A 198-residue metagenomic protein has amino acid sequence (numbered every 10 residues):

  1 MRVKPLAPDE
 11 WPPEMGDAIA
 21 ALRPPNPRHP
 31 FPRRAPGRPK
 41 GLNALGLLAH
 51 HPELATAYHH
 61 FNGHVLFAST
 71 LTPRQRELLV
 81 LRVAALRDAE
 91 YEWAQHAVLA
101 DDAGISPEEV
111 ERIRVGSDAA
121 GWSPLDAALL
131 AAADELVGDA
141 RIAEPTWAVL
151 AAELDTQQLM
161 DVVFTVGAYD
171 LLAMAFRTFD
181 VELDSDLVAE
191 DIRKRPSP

Functional and structural regions predicted by a protein language model:
M1-P73, R193-P198: Secretory/endomembrane lumenal or extracellular ectodomains immediately following the signal peptide
A35-R38, E53-Y58, D88-W93, A127-A128 (+2 more regions): Short acidic alpha-helix initiation/capping motifs at coil-to-helix transition points, especially at protein N-termini
L45-L48, Y58-V65, L78-A84, I113-R114 (+2 more regions): Short alpha-helical scaffolding segments that buttress acidic/His motifs in well-ordered protein cores
L54-T56, L71, Q75, V83-A103 (+1 more regions): Conserved alpha-helical segments that form or flank metal/cofactor-binding pockets of metalloenzymes
A97-S123: Histidine/lysine/aspartate-rich catalytic loop segments that bind and position anionic ligands
S123-V163: Acidic/histidine-rich alpha-helical segments that form the ligand environment of transition-metal centers
V149-L150, Q158, G167, A175-P198: Acidic, carboxylate-rich catalytic segments that either coordinate divalent cations
